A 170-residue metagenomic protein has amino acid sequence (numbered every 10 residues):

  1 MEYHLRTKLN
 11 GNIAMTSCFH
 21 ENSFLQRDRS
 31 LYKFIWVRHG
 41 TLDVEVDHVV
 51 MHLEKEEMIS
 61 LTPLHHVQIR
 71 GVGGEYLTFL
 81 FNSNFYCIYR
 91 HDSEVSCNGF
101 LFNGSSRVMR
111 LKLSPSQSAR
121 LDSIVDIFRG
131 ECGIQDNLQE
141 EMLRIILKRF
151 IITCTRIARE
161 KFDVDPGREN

Functional and structural regions predicted by a protein language model:
M1-E57, G73: Generic protein-terminus/edge-of-domain signal
E2-N10, R70-G130, I152-E160: A hydrophobic/aromatic-rich effector-binding and dimerization subdomain of bacterial HTH-type transcriptional regulators
K33-I35, T78, R149: Residues embedded in well-ordered beta-strands
T41-D43, V50, H66, E75 (+2 more regions): Structural motif
L53-H66, L80-F81: Conserved metal-binding segment of the jelly-roll/cupin
K112-P115, C132-L143, C154-N170: Short, Lys/Arg-enriched, Trp-marked, Pro/Gly-tolerant hinge/linker segments that flank
